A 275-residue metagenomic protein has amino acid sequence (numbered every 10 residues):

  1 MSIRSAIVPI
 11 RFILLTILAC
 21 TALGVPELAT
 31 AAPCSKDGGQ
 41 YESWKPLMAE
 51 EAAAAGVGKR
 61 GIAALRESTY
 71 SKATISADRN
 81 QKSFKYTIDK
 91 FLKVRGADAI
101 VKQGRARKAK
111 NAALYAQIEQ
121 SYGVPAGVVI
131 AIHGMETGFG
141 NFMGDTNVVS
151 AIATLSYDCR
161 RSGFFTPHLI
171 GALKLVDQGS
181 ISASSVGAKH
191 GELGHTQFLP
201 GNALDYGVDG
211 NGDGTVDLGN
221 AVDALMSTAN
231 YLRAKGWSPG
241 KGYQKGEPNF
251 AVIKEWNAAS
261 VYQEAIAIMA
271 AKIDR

Functional and structural regions predicted by a protein language model:
S2-L14: Bacterial N-terminal signal peptides that target proteins for export
F12-A19, L23: Hydrophobic helical h-region of N-terminal Sec-dependent signal peptides in bacterial secretory/periplasmic proteins
A29-A31: Boundary at the C-terminal end of the N-terminal hydrophobic targeting segment
P33-S68: N-terminal mature-domain "stem" immediately C-terminal to a signal peptide or N-terminal signal-anchor/transmembrane
G56-R275: Catalytic glycan-binding domains that act on GlcNAc-containing polysaccharides
